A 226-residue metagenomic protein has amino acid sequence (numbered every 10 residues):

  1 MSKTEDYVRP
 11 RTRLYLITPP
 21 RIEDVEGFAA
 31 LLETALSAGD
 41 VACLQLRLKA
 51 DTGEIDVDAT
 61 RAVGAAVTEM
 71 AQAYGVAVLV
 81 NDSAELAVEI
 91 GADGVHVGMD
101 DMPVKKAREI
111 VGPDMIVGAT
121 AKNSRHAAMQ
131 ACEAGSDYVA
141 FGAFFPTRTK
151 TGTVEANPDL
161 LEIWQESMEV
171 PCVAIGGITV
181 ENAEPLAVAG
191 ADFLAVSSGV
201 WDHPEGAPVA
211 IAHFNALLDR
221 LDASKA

Functional and structural regions predicted by a protein language model:
M1-D101, E109-D137, I163, E169-V170 (+2 more regions): Conserved N-terminal beta1-alpha1 strand-loop-helix module at the mouth
L46, V97, F141, P146 (+1 more regions): Short beta-strand and adjacent tight-turn residues that come in two discontinuous sequence segments and form the edges
V97-K105, F144-S167: Flexible, gly/pro- and Lys/Arg-enriched active-site loops
F141, V173-I178, V196-S198: Glycine-rich beta-strand-to-loop/alpha-helix junction loops that act as flexible
A143, A183-P185, A189: Mobile beta-alpha loop/short-helix "lid" or hinge segments that flank ligand
A189, F193-V196: C-terminal binding/interaction regions
